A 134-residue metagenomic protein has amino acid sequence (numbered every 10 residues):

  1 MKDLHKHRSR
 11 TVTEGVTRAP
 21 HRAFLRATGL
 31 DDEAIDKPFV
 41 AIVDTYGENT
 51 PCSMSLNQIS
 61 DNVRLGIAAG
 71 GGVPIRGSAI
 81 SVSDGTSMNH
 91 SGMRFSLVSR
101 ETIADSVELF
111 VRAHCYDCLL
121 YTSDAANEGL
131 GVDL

Functional and structural regions predicted by a protein language model:
M1-L120: Metallocofactor- and cofactor-centric catalytic cores in central/energy metabolism, strongly enriched
Y121-A125: Conserved small/polar residues in nucleotide/adenosyl-binding loops
V132-L134: Hydrophobic alpha-helical segments, chiefly the membrane-spanning helices and signal/signal-anchor peptides
